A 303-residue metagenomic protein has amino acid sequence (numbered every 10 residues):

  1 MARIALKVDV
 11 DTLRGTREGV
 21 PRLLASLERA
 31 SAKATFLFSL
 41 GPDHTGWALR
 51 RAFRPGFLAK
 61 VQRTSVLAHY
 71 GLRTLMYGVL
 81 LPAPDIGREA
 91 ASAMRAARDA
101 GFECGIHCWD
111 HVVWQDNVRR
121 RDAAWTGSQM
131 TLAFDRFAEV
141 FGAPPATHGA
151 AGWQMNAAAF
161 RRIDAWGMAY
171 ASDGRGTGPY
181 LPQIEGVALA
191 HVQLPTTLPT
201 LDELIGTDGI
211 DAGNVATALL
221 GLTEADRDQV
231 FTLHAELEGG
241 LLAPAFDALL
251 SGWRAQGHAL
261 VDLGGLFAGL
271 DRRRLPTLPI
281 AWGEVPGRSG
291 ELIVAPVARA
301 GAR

Functional and structural regions predicted by a protein language model:
M1-T147, G152-V192, I210-F231, G239-R303: Catalytic alpha-helical scaffold of carbohydrate-active enzymes acting on polysaccharides/glycoconjugates
Q193-D208: Positively charged, amphipathic and often flexible ligand-engagement surfaces
L201, L233-E236: Active-site clefts of carbohydrate-active enzymes
